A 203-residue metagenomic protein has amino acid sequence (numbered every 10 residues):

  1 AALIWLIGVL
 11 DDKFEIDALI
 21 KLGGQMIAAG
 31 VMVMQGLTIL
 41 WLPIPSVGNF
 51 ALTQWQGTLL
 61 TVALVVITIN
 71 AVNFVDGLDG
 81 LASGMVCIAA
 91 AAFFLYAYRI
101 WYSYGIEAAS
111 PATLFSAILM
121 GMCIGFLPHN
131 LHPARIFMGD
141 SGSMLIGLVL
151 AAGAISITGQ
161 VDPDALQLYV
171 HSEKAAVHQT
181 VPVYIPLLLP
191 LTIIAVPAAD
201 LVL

Functional and structural regions predicted by a protein language model:
A1-L6, L81-L203: Alpha-helical transmembrane segments
A1-Y102, G121-H132: Intramembrane alpha-helical segments
